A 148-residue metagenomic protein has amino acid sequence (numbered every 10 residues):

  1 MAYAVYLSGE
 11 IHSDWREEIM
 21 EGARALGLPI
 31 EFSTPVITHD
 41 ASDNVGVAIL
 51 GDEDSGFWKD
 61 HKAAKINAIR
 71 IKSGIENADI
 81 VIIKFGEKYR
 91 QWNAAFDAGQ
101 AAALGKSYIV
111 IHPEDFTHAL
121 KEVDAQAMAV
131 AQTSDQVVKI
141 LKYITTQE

Functional and structural regions predicted by a protein language model:
M1-E148: Conserved catalytic or regulatory cores that recognize and/or transform ribose-phosphate-containing ligands
